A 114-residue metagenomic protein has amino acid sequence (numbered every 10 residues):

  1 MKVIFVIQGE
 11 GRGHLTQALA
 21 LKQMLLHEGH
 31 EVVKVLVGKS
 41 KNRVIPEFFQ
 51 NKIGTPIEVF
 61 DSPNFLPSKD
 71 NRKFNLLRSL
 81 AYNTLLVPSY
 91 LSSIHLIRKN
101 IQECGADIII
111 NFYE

Functional and structural regions predicted by a protein language model:
M1-I4: Extreme N-terminal starter segment of soluble prokaryotic enzymes
I7-L19: A short, glycine/small-residue-rich beta-strand->loop->alpha-helix junction that serves as a flexible
G9, H27-E28, V32-L86: Conserved nucleotide-sugar phosphate-binding/catalytic loop shared by glycosyltransferases and other
A18-L21, F49-N51: Short, glycine/charged-enriched secondary-structure capping and boundary segments
L21, V44-P46, I97: Residues within well-ordered alpha-helices
K22, L26: Gly/Ala-rich phosphate-binding loop of Rossmann-like dinucleotide-binding domains, activating on the conserved
G38, Y113-E114: Helix N-cap/beta->alpha junction signal
K73-Y113: Conserved nucleotide-sugar donor-binding subdomain of glycosyltransferases
